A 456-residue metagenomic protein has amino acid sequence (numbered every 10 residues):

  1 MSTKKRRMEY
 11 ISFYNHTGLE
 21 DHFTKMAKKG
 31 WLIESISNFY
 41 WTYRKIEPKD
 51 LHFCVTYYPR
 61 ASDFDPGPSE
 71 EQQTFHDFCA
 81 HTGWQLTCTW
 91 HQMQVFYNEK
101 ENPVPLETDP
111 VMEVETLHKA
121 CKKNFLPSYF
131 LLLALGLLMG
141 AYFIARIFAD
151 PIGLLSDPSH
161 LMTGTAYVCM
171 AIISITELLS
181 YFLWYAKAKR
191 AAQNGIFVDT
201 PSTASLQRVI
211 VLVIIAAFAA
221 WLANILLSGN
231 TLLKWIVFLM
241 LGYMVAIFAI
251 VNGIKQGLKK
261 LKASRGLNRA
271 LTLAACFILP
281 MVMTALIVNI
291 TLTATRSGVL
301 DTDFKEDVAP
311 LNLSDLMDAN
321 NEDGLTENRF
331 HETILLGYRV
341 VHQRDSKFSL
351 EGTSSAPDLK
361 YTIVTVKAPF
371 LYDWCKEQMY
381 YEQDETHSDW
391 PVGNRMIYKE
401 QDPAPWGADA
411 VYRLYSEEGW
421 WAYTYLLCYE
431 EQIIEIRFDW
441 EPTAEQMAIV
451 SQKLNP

Functional and structural regions predicted by a protein language model:
M1-Y10, S228-I236: N-terminal pre-first-transmembrane soluble regions of secretory-pathway and organelle membrane proteins
S2-P127, A145-L154: Membrane-protein extramembrane domains
A120-Q193, A204-A223: Core alpha-helical transmembrane segments of integral membrane proteins
S180-A204, N252-N268: Cytoplasmic membrane-interface regions of multi-pass membrane proteins
A220-I254: Membrane-embedded alpha-helical segments of integral membrane proteins
W235-G242, G298-Y423, Y429: Short, solvent-exposed recognition patches
L261-T295: Internal/C-terminal transmembrane anchor helices
E435-P456: Surface-exposed amphipathic alpha-helical segments
